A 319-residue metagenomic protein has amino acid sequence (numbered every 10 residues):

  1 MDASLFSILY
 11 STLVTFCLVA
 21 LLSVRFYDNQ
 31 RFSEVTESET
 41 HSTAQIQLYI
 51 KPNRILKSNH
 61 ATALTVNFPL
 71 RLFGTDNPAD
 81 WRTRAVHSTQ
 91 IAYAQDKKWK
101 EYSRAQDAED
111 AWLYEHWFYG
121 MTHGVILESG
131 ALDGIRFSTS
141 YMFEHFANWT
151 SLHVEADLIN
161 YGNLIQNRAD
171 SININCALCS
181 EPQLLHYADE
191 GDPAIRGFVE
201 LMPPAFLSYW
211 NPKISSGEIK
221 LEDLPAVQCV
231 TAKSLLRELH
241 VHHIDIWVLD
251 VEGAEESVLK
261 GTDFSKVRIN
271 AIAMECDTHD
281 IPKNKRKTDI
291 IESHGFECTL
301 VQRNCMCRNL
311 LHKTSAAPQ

Functional and structural regions predicted by a protein language model:
D2-Q319: Phosphate/nucleotide-binding beta-alpha loop and adjacent structural elements of enzyme active sites
